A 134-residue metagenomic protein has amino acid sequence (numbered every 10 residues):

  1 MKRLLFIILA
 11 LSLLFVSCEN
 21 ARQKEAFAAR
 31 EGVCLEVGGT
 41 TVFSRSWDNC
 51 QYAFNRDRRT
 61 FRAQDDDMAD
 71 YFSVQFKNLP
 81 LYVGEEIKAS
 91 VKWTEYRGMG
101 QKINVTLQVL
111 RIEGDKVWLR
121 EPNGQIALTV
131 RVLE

Functional and structural regions predicted by a protein language model:
L4-L13: Sec-dependent N-terminal signal peptides
F15-S17: C-terminal motif of bacterial Sec signal peptides marking the signal peptidase cleavage site
E19-A21: Bacterial signal peptide processing site
K24-Y52, R56-R62, I87-W93: Tryptophan-anchored aromatic micro-motifs
T60-E113: Contiguous, well-ordered beta-strand patches that form the walls/edges of small beta-barrel/beta-sandwich domains
G114-T129: Short, exposed beta-strand-loop hairpins at the edges of beta-sheets in extracellular/periplasmic proteins
V132-E134: Short, solvent-exposed mixed-charge patches
